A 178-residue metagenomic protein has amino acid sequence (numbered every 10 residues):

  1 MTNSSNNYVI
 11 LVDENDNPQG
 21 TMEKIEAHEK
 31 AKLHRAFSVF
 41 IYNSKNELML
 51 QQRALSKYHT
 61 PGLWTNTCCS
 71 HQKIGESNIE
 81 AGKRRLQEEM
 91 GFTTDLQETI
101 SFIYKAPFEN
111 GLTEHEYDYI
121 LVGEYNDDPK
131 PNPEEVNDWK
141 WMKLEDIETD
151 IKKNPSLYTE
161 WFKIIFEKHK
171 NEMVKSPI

Functional and structural regions predicted by a protein language model:
T2-S38, S44: Acidic, metal-coordinating catalytic segment for phosphate/diphosphate chemistry, firing primarily on the Nudix
Y8, Y58, K175-P177: Intrinsically disordered, low-complexity, charged terminal extensions of DNA damage-control enzymes
V9, E47-L48, W139-K140: A residue-level structural signature of the nucleotidyltransferase/glycosyltransferase Rossmann-like core
E23-I25, G62, I103-K105, L112-I178: Nudix hydrolase/Nudix homology domain
I25-F37, N43, E47-R84: Conserved Nudix-box catalytic region and its N-terminal flanking loop in Nudix hydrolases and closely related
A31, K45, S77, Q87-D128: Active-site segment of metal-dependent pyrophosphate-handling enzymes, primarily the Nudix hydrolase catalytic core
